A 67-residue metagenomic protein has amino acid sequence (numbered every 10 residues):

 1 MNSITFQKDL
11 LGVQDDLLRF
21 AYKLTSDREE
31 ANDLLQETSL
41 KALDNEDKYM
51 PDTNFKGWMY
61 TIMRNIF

Functional and structural regions predicted by a protein language model:
M1-R19, N32: A short, charge-rich alpha-helical start-of-domain segment used by transcription regulators
R19, D33-L40, D44, T53-N65: Structural recognition of an alpha-helix C-terminal capping motif at a helix-to-coil junction
E29: Residues within helix-turn-helix
K48: Catalytic-site/binding-pocket detector for metal-dependent nucleotidyl cyclases and the c-di-GMP signaling machinery
